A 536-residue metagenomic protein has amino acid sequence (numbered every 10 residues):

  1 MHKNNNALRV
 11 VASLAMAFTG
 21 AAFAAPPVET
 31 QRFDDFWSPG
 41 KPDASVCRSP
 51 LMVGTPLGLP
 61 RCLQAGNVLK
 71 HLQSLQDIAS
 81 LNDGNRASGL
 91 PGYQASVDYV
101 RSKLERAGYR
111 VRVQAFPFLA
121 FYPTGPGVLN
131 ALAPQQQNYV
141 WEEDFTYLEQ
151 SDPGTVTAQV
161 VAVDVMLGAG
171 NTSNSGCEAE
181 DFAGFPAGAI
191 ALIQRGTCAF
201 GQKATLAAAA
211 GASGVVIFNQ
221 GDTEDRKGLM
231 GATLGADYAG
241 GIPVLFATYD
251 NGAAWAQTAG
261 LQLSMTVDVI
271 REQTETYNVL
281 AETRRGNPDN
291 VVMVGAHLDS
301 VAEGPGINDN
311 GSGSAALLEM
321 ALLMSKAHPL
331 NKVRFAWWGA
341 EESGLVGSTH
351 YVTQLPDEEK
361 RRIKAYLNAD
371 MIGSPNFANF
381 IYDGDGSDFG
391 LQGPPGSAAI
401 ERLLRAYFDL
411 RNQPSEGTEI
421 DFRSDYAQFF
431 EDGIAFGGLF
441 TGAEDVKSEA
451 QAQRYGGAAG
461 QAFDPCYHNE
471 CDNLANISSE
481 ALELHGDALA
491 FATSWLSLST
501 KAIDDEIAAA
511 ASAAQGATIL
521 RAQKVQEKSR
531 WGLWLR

Functional and structural regions predicted by a protein language model:
A25-Y93, V97-S102, A107, E282-R285 (+3 more regions): N-terminal hydrophobic or amphipathic helices/low-complexity stretches enriched in small/hydrophobic/Pro/Gly
K41, Q73, D77-G188: Noncatalytic luminal/extracellular "stalk/propeptide" segments of secretory-pathway proteins
A65-G84, L90-P91, K103-A107, G170-N174 (+4 more regions): Catalytic-core environment of secreted peptidases
S88-L90, Y139-A247, P305, S415: Extracellular/luminal Protease-associated
Y147-G176, L234-I307, E319-L322, L330: Soluble metallo-hydrolase cores and metallopeptidase-like ectodomains found primarily in the secretory/periplasmic
Y238, L322-V346, A369, A502-I507: Short helix-loop-beta-strand segments that form the rim/entrance of peptidase-like active sites
D289, A302, H328, W338-S448 (+1 more regions): Metal-dependent peptidase/peptidase-like ectodomains
V446-I519: His/Asp/Glu-rich mid-to-C-terminal helical/loop segments that flank catalytic regions of hydrolases
